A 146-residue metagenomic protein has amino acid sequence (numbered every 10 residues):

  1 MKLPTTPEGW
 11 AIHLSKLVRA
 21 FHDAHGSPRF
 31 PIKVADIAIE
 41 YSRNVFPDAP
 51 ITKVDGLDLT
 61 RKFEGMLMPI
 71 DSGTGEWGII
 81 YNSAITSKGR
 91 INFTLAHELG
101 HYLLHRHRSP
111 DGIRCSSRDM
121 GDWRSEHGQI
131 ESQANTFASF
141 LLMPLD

Functional and structural regions predicted by a protein language model:
M1-D146: Active-site hotspot residues in diverse enzymes, especially metal/ion-binding acidic/histidine motifs
